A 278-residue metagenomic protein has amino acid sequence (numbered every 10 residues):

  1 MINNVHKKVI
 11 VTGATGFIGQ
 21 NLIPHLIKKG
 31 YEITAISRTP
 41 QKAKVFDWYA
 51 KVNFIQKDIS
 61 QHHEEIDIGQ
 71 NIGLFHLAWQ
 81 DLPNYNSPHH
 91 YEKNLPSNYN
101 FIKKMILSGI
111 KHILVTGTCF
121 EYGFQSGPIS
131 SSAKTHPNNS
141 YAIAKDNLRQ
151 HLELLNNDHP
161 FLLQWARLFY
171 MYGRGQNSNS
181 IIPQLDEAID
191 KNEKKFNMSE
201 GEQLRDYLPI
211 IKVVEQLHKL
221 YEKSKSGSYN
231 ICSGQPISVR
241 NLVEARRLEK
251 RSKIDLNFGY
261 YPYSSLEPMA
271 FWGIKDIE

Functional and structural regions predicted by a protein language model:
V9-K29: N-terminal Rossmann NAD(P)H-binding glycine-rich loop of SDR-like oxidoreductase domains
I36-Q41: N-terminal Rossmann-fold cofactor-binding loop
Q56-K93: NAD(P)H-binding glycine-rich loop region in Rossmannoid oxidoreductase-like domains and their noncatalytic homologs
L82-N98, S130-P137: Short alpha-helical oligomerization interface
Y99-S140: Conserved Rossmann-fold NAD(P)-dependent oxidoreductase catalytic core, especially the SDR/UDP-sugar
S140-N147: Active-site helix of classical SDR
Q150-R205, I210-V214, A245-E249: NAD(P)-dependent short-chain dehydrogenase/reductase
K191-E278: C-terminal substrate-binding subdomain of Rossmann-fold SDR/epimerase-dehydratase oxidoreductases
